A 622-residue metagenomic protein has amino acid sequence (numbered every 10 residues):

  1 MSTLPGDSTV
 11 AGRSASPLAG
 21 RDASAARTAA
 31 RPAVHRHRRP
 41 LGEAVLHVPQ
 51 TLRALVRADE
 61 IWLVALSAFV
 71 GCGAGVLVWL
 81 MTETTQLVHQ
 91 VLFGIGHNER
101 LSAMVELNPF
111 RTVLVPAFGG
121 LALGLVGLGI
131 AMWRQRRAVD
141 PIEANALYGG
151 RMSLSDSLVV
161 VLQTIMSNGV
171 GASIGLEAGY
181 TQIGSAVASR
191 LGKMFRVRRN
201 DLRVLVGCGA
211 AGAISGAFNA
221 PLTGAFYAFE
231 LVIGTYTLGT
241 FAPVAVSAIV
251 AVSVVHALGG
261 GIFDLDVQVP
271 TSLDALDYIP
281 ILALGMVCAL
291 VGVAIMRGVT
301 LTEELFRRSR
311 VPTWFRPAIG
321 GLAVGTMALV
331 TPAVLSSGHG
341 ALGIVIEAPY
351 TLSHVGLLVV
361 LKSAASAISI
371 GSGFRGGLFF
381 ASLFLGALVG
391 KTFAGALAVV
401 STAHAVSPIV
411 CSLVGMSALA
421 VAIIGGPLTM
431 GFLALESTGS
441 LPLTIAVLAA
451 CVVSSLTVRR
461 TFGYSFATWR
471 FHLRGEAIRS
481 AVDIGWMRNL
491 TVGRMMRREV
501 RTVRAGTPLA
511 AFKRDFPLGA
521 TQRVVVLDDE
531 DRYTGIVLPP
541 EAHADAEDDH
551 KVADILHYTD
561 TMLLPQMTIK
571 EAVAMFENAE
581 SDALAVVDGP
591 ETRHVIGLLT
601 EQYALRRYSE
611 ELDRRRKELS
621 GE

Functional and structural regions predicted by a protein language model:
M1-N489, G493, R498-E499, V503-D515 (+3 more regions): Alpha-helical transmembrane segments and immediately membrane-proximal extracytoplasmic
F226, T534-P540, I596-A604: Short hydrophobic beta-strand motif reused across regulatory alpha/beta modules
L428, V595-I596: Short hydrophobic/glycine-rich mini-motifs in sensory/regulatory modules that couple input to downstream signaling
F432, A585-V586, L598: Conserved active-site loop/cleft motifs that coordinate metal ions or position small ligands
A477, R488-V500, T507, G535 (+3 more regions): Bateman (tandem CBS) regulatory domains
V503-T521, L527-D528, A544-D549, M562-P590 (+1 more regions): The conserved cystathionine-beta-synthase
R616-E618: Short, charged, intrinsically disordered terminal tails
